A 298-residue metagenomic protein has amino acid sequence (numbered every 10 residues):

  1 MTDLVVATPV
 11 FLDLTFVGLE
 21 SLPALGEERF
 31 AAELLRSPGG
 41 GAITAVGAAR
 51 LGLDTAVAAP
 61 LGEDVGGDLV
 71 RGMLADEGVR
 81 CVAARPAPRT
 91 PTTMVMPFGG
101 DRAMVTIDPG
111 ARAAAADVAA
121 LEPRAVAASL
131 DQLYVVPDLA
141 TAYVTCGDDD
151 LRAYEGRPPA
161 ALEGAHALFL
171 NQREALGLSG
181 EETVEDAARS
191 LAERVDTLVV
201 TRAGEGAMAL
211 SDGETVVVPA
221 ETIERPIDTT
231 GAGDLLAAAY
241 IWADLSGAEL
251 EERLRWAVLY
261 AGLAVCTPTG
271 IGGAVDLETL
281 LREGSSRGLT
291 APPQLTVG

Functional and structural regions predicted by a protein language model:
M1-A58, P226, P292-G298: Glycine-rich phosphate/adenosyl-contacting loop at the front of the ribokinase-like
M1-L4, R29, V184-G298: Conserved phosphate-binding/catalytic region of the ribokinase-like
L4, D54-T55, C81, T141-A142 (+1 more regions): Hydrophobic anchor at the start of a short beta-strand that flanks the dinucleotide cofactor-binding loop
T8-P9, A59-E63, P86, P97-G99 (+3 more regions): Cofactor-binding loop segments of dinucleotide-utilizing enzymes, especially the Rossmann-like FAD- and NAD(P)+-binding
V46, T92-M96, A103, G206-L210: Short beta-strand scaffold segments in enzyme catalytic cores
M73-P88: A glycine-rich helix N-cap at a beta->alpha junction
T93-V135, L151-A153: Conserved phosphate-binding/catalytic loop of the ribokinase/pfkB sugar-kinase fold
T141, C146-V217: Conserved phosphate/ATP/ADP-binding segment of small-molecule kinases
